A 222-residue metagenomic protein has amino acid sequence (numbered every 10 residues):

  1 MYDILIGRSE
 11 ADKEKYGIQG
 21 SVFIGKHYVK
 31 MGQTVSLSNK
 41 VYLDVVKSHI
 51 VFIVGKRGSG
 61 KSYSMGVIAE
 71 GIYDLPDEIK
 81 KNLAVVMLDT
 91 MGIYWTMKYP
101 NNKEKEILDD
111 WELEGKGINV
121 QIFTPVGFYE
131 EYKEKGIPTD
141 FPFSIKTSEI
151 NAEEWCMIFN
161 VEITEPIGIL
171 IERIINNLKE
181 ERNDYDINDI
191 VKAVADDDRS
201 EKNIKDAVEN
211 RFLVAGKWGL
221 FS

Functional and structural regions predicted by a protein language model:
M1-G58, Y63-N82, N102-K103, G115: Basic- and hydrophobic-enriched, low-structure N-terminal and domain-boundary segments that flank ATP-binding catalytic
K47-S48, K56, V67-S222: P-loop NTPase motor domains
